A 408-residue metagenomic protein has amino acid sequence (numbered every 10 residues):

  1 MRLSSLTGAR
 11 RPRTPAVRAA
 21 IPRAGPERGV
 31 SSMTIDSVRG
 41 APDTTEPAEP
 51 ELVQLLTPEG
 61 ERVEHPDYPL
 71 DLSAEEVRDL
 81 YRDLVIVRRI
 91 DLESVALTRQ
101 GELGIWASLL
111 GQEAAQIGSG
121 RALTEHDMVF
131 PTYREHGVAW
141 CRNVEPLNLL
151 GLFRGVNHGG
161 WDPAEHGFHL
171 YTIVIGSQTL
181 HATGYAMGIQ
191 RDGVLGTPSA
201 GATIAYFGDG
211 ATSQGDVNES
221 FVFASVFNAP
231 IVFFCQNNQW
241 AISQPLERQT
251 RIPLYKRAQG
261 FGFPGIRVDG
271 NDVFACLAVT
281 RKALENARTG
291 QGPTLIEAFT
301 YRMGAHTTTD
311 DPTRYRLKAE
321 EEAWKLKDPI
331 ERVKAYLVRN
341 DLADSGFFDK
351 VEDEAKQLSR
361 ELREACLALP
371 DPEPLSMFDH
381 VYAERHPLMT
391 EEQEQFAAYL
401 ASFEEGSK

Functional and structural regions predicted by a protein language model:
R2-L3, R13, V17-A114, G304 (+2 more regions): Conserved acidic/glycine
G8-A9: Low-complexity, intrinsically disordered segments with a bias for serine/threonine
T44-E46, S119-A122, E285-A287: A general structural signal for short secondary-structure junctions and capping/turn motifs
E61-R62, H136, N238-A241: A short, flexible beta-alpha/helix-coil linker loop
R89-L92, A96-F227, P245-Y255, Q259-G262: Cofactor-binding active-site loop characterized by glycine-rich and histidine/acidic residues
Y133, A298-T300, V381: A general secondary-structure junction signal
G176-A368: Glycine-rich ThDP/TPP pyrophosphate-binding loop and its adjacent helix/strand module within ThDP-dependent enzymes
